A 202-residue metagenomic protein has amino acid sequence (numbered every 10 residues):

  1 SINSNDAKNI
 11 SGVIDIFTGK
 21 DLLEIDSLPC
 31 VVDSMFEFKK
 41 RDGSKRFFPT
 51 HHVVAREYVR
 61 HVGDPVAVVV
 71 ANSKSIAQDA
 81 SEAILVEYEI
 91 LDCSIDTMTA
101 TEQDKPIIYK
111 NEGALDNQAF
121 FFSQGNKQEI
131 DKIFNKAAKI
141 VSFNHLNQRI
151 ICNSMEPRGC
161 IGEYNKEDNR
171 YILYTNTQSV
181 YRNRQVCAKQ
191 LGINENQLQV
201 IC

Functional and structural regions predicted by a protein language model:
S1-Q118: Flexible, low-hydrophobicity surface segments
I10-I14, R56, G63-V66, K136-K139 (+3 more regions): Short coil/turn connectors at secondary-structure junctions
G19, N196-C202: Beta-strand segments within the central parallel beta-sheet cores of soluble alpha/beta enzyme folds
L22, T177-V180, C202: Acidic, glycine-rich active-site loops and adjacent beta-strand->loop/helix elements that engage anionic groups
P65-V69, D116-G125, R170-N176: Flexible, glycine/proline-enriched loop segments at strand-loop-helix junctions that form or flank small-ligand binding
T99, K105, E112, Q118-N126 (+3 more regions): Non-catalytic, substrate/partner-engaging modules appended to enzymatic cores
E129-L191: Conserved beta-alpha junction segments in alpha/beta enzyme cores
